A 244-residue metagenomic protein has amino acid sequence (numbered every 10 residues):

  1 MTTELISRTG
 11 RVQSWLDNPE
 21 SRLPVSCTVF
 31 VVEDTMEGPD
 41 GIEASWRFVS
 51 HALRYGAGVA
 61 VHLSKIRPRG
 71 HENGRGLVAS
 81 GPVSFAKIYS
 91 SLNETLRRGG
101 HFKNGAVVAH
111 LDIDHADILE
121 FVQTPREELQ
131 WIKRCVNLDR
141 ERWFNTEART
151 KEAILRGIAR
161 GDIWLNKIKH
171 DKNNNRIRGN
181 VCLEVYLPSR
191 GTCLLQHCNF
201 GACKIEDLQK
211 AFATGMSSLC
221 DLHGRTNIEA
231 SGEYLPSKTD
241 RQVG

Functional and structural regions predicted by a protein language model:
M1-G244: Extended catalytic cores of very large enzyme megasubunits
